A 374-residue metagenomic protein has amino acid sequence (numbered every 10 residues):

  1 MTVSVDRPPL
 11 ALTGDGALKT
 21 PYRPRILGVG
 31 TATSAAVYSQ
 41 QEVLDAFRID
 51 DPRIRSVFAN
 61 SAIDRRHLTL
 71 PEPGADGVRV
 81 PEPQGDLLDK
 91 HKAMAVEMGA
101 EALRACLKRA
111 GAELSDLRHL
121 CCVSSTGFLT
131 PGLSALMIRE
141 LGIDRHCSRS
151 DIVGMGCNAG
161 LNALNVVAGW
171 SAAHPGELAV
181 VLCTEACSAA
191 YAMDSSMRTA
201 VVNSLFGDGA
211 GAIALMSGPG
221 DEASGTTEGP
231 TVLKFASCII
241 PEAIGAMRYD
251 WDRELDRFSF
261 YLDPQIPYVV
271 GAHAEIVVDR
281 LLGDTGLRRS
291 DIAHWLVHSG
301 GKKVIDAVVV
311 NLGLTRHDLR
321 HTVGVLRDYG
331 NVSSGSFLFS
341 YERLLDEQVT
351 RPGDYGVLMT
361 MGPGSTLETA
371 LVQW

Functional and structural regions predicted by a protein language model:
T2-A93, M193-A272, I276-R280, M361 (+1 more regions): Condensing-enzyme catalytic core mediating Claisen C-C bond formation in acyl metabolism
D15, A100, T126, L136-R139 (+5 more regions): Claisen-condensing/thiolase-fold acyl-transfer catalytic domains that form or cleave C-C bonds in fatty acid
T20-R23, L114-R118, R145-S148, H174-A179 (+6 more regions): Short coil/turn connectors at secondary-structure junctions
L27-G30, V123, V153, L178-E185 (+2 more regions): Short beta-strand segments
R53, M94-A110, A210, V269-D284 (+1 more regions): Short, well-ordered amphipathic alpha-helical segments that serve as non-catalytic structural scaffolds within diverse
R66-R145, R149-G154, R289-I305: Conserved beta-ketoacyl condensing-enzyme motif
A102-L117, E222-S224, I276-A293, L312 (+1 more regions): Phosphate/pyrophosphate-binding loops at sites that engage ATP/ADP/AMP, CoA/4′-phosphopantetheine, polyphosphate
I152, A159-V166, C183-D208, M216: Active-site glycine-rich loop that binds ribose-phosphate moieties when present
